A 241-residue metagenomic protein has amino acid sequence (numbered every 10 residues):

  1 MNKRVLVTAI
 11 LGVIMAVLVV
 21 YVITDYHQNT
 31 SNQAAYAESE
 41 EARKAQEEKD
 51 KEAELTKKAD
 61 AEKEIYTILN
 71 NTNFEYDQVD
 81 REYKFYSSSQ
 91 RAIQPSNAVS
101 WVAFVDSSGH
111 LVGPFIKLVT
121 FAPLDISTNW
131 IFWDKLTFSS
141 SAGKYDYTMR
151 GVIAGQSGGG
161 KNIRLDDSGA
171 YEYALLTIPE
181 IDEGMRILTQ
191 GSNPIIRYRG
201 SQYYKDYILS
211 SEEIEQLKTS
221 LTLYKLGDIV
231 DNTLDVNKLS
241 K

Functional and structural regions predicted by a protein language model:
M1-V7: Short, low-complexity patches enriched in S/T/P/G
R4, Y21-K241: A generic "folded-domain core" signal
T8-Y21: Hydrophobic membrane-insertion alpha-helices, especially the h-region of bacterial N-terminal signal peptides
